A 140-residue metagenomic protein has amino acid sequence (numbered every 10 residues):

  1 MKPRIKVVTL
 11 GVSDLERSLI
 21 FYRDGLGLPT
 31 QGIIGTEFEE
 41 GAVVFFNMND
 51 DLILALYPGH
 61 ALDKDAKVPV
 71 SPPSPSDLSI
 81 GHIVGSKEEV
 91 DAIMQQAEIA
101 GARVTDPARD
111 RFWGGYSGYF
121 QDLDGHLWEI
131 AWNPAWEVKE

Functional and structural regions predicted by a protein language model:
M1-L19, E37-E39, D77-H82, P134-E140: N-terminal beta-strand motif that seeds the catalytic metal site of vicinal oxygen chelate
R4-D14, V44-M48, K67-Q96, Y116-Q121: Vicinal oxygen chelate
T9-A61: Core segments of cupin and vicinal oxygen chelate
L19-I20, K64, D91, D106 (+1 more regions): Alpha-helical elements of the RecA-like P-loop NTPase motor core of helicases
Y57, A66-V68, E140: Short, charged, solvent-exposed linker or helix-capping segments at domain edges/interfaces that act as flexible hinges
Y57-K64, N133-A135: Acetyl-CoA-dependent GNAT
M94-E140: Vicinal oxygen chelate
